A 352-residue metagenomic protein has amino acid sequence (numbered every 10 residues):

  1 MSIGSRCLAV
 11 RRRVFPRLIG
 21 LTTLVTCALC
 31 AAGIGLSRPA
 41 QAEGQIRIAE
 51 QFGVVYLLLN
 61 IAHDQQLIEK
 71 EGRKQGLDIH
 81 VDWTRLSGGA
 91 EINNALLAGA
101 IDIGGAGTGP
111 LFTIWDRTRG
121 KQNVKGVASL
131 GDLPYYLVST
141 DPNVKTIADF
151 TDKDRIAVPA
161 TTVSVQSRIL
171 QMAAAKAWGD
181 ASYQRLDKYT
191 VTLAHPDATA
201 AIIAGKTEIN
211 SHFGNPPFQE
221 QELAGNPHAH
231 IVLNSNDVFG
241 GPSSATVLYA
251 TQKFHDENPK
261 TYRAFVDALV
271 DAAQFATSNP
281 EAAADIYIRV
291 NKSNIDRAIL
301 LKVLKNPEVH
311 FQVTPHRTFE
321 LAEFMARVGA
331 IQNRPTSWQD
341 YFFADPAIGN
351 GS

Functional and structural regions predicted by a protein language model:
M1-P16: N-terminal secretory signal peptides that target proteins for export/translocation
V14-C27: N-terminal export leaders
L24-P39: C-terminal segment of classical bacterial N-terminal signal peptides
G44-Y183, D187-T192, K206, N210-P216 (+1 more regions): Short, glycine-/small- and polar/acidic-enriched structural segments that line small-molecule recognition paths
E69-L77, N236-G240, P307-P315: Short, solvent-exposed loop/beta-turn-alpha elements that line the ligand-binding surface or hinge of extracytoplasmic
D187, V191, P196-R289: Pocket-lining segment of extracytoplasmic ligand-binding domains
D256-Q332: Secondary-structure end/capping motifs
M325-S352: Conserved C-terminal helix/tail region of periplasmic/extracytoplasmic solute-binding proteins
